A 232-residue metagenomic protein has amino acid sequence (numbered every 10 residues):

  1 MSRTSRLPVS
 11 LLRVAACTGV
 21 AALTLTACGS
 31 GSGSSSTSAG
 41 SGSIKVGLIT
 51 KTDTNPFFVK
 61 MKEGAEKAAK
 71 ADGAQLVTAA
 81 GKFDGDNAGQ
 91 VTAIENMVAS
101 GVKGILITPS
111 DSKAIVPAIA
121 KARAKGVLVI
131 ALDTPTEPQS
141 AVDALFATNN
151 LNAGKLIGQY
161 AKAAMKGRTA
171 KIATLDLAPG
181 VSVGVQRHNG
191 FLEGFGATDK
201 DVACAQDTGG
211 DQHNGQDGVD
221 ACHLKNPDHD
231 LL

Functional and structural regions predicted by a protein language model:
S2-R13, T24-L232: A residue-level marker of the well-folded mature domains of exported/periplasmic proteins
